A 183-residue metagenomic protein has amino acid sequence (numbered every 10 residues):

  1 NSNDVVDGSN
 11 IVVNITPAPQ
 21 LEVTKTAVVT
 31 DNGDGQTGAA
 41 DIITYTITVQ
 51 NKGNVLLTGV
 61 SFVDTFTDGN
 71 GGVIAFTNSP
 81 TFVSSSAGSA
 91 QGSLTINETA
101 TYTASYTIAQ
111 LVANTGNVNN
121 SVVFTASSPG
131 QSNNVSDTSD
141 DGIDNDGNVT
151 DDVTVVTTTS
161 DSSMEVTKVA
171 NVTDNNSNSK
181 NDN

Functional and structural regions predicted by a protein language model:
N1-N183: Exported/extracytosolic protein signature
